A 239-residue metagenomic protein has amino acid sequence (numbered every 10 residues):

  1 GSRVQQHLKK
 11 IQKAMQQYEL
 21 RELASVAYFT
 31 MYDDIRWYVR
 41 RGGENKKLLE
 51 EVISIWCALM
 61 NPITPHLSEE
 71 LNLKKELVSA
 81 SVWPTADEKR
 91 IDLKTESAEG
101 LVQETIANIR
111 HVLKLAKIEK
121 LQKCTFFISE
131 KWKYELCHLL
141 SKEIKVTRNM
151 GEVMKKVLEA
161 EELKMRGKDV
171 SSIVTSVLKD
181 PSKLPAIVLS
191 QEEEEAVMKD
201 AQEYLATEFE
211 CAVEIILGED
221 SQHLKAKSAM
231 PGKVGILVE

Functional and structural regions predicted by a protein language model:
G1-Q12, S25-F29, D33-N108, E130: Acidic, turn-prone loop/beta-hairpin segments
M15-E22: Short helix-adjacent coil turns
E76-E239: C-terminal low-complexity, glycine/proline- and small-hydrophobic-enriched intrinsically disordered tails that act as
